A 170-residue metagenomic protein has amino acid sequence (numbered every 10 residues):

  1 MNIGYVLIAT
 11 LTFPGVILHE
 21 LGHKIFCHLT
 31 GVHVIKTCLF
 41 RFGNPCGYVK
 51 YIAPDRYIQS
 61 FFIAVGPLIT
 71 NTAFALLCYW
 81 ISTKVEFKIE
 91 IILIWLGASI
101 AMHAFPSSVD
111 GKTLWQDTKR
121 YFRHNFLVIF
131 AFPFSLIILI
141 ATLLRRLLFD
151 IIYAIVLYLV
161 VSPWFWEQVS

Functional and structural regions predicted by a protein language model:
M1-L7, H124, A154: Hydrophobic transmembrane helical bundles of multi-pass organellar membrane proteins
N2-R56: Small-residue-rich helix-interface/hinge motifs
I35-E167: Metalloprotease/metallohydrolase-associated module, dominated by Zn2+-dependent proteases
